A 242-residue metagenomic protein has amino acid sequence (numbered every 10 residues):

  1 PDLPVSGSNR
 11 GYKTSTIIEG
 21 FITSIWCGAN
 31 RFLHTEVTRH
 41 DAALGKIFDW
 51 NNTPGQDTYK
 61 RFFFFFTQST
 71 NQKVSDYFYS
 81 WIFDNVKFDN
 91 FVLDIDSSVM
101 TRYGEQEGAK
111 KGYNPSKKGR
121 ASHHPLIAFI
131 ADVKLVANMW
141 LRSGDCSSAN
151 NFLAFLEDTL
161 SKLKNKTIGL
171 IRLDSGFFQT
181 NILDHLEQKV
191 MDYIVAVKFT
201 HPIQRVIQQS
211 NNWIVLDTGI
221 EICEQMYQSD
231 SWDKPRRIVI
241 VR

Functional and structural regions predicted by a protein language model:
P1-E19, N150: Basic, short loop/linker segments at the boundary and entry of helix-turn-helix/winged-helix-like folds
I18-W26: Short, amphipathic alpha-helical "recognition" segments used to contact nucleic acids or chromatin
G20-F21, T35, G55, Y59 (+4 more regions): Short, conserved catalytic/metal-binding motifs centered on acidic residues
R31-I47: DNA-recognition alpha helix
T58-I127: Active-site-proximal, Lys/Arg-enriched surface segment that forms a nucleic-acid-binding/basic interface patch
P115-K166: Electropositive, glycine- and tryptophan-enriched low-complexity nucleic-acid-binding patches
K164, L183-D192: Short, surface-exposed basic-aromatic patches at helix termini and helix-loop junctions that form
D192-R242: An anionic, glycine-rich sequence signature occurring as long contiguous blocks
